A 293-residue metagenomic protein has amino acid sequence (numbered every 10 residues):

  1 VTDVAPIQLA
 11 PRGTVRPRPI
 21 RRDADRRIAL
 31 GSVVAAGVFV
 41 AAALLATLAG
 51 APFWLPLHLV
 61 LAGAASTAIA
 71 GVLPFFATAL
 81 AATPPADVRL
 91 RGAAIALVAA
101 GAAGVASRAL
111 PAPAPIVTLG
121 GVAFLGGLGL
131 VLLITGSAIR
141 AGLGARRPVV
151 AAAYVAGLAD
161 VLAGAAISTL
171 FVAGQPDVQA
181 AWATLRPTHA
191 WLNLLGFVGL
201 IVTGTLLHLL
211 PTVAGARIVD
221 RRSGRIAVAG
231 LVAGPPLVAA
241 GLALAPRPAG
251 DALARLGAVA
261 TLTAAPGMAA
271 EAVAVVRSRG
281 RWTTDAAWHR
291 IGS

Functional and structural regions predicted by a protein language model:
V1-S293: Hydrophobic alpha-helical transmembrane segments of multi-pass integral membrane proteins
